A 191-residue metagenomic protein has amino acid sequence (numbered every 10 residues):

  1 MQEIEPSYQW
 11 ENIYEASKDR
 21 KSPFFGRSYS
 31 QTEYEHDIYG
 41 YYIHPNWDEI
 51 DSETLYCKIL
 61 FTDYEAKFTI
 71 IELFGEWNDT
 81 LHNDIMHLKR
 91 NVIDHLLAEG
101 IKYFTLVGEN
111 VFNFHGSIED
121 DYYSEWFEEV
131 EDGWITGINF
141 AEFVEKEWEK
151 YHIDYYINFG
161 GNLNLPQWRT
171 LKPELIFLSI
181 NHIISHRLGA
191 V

Functional and structural regions predicted by a protein language model:
M1-D48: N-terminal catalytic cores of peptidoglycan-degrading enzymes
I4-E11, F143-V191: A cross-taxonomic marker for long C-terminal extensions/tails that follow the last structured domain
P23-Y41, F61-G75, N162-I180: Charged, low-complexity, helix/coiled-coil-prone segments
Y42-L88: STAS-typified acidic loop motif
D63-E65, L96-E99, V130: Flexible, charged surface loops at secondary-structure boundaries
L73-D121: A contiguous binding-surface segment within folded domains or other stable secondary-structure elements
K89-D94, Y123-W126, D154-N158: Short, low-complexity, polar/charged sequence segments that are solvent-exposed and flexible
I101-F104, G108-H152: Amphipathic alpha-helical interaction surfaces in cytosolic regulatory modules
